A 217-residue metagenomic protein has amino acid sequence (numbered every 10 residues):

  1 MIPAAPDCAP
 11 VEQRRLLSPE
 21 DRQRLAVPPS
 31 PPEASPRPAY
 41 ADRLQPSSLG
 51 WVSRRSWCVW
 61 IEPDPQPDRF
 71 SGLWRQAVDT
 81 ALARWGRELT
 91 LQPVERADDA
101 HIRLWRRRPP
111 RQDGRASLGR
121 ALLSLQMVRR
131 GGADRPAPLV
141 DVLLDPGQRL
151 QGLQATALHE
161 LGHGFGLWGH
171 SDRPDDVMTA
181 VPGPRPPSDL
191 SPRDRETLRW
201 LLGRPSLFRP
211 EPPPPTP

Functional and structural regions predicted by a protein language model:
M1-F70, G132, L207: Disordered inhibitory propeptide/activation segment of secreted metzincin zinc metalloprotease zymogens, centered on
M1-Q13, R120-G152, W168-P217: Metalloprotease/metallohydrolase-associated module, dominated by Zn2+-dependent proteases
A41, D79, R103, T179 (+1 more regions): Generic detector of well-ordered alpha-helical segments enriched in charged/polar residues, highlighting helical
V59, W85, H159-G162, M178 (+1 more regions): Divalent metal-coordination and catalytic microenvironments
E62-D64, R107, V181: Generic beta-structure capping elements
Q66, R111, R185: Short, acidic Gly/Pro/Ser/Thr-rich loop/turn segments
D68-Q76, L190-R195: Short, polar loop/linker segments at the starts of domains and inter-domain junctions
G72-G164, W168-S171: Metzincin-family zinc-dependent endopeptidase catalytic domain
